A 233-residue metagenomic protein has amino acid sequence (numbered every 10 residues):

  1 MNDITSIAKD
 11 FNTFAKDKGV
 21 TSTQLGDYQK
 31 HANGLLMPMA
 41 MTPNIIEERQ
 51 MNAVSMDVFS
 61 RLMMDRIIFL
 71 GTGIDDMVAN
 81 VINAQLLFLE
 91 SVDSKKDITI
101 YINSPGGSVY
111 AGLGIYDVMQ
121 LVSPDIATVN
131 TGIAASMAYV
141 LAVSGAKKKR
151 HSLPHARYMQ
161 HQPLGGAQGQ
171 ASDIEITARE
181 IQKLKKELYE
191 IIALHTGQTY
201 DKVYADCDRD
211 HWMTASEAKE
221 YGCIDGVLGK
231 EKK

Functional and structural regions predicted by a protein language model:
M1-K233: Terminal-region recognition feature
